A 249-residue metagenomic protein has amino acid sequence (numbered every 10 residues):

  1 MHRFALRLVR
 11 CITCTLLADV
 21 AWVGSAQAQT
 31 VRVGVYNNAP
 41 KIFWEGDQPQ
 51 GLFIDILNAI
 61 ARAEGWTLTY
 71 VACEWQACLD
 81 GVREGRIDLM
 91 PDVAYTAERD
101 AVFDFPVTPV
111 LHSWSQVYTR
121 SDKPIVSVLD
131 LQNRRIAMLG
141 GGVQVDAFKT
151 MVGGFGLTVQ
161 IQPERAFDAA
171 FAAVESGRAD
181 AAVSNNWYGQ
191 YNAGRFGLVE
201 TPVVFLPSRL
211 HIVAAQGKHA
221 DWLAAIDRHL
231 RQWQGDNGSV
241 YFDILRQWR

Functional and structural regions predicted by a protein language model:
M1-R7: N-terminal secretory signal peptides that target proteins for export/translocation
V9-A21: Bacterial N-terminal signal peptides
W22-A28: Sec/Tat signal peptide C-region and signal peptidase I cleavage site
A28-A101, Q160-E164, A172: Extracytoplasmic small-molecule ligand-binding "clamshell" domains of the periplasmic binding protein/Venus flytrap
V31-N37, D104-S127, I212-G217: Hydrophobic/proline-rich hinge and linker segments of small-molecule sensing/allosteric domains, predominantly
G51-E64, S121-V143, W187-Q190, L206-R249: Extended ligand-binding regions for polar small-molecule ligands
T67, V143-Q162, F196-T201, L230-R249: Ligand-binding clefts/hinges and TM-proximal coupling segments of bilobed small-molecule sensing domains
A77-R83, P91-V102, A147-M151, A172-L206: A ligand-binding cleft/hinge motif common to bilobed small-molecule-binding domains
